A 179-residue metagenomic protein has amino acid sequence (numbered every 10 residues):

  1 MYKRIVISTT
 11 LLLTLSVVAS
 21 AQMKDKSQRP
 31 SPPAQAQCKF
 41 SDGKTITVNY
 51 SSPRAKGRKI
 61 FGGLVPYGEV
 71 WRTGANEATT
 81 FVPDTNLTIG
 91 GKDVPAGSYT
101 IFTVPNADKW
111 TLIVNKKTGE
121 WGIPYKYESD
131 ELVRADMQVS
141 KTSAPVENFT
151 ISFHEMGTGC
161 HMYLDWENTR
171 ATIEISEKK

Functional and structural regions predicted by a protein language model:
M1-K24: Bacterial Sec-dependent N-terminal signal peptides
S8-L11, R54, L64, G74 (+2 more regions): Preference for short coil/turn "hinge" residues that link or interrupt alpha-helices
V17, D108, E131: Residue-level signal for beta-strand positions within conserved beta-sheet cores that form or flank
V17-A36, T85-L87, K92-G97: Short, charged N-terminal helix-start/capping segments
Q22-E69, T118-K179: Primarily secretory-pathway and cell-envelope proteins
W71-E120: Mid-length scaffold segments of soluble, non-membrane domains
